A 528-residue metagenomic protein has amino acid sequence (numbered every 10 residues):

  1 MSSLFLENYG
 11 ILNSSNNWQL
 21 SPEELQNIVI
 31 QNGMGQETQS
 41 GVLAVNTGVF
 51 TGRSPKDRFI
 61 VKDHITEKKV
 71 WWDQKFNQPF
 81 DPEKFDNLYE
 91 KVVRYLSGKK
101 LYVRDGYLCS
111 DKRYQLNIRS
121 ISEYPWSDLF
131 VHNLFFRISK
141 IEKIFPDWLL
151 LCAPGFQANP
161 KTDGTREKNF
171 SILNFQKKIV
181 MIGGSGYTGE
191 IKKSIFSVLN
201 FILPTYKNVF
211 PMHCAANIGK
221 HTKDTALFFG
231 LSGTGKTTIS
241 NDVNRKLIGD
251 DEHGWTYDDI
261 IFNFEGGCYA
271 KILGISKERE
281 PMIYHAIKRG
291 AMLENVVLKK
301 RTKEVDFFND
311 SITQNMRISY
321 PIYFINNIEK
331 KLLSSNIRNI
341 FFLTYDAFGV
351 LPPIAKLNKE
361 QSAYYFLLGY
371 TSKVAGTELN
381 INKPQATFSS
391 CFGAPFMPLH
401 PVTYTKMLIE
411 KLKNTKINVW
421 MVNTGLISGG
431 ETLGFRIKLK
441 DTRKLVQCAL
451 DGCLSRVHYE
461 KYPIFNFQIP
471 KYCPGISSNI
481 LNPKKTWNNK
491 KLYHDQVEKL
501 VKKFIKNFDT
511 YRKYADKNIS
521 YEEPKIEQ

Functional and structural regions predicted by a protein language model:
M1-E142: N-terminal accessory targeting/assembly segments
S2-G41, V49, H213-L231, D242-V243 (+3 more regions): Glycine-rich, often acidic-flanked micro-motifs that create phosphate/phosphodiester-binding or positioning elements
R104, V209-A216: A short glycine-rich, hydrophobically flanked beta-strand micro-motif that places a catalytic Asp/Glu for divalent metal
P146-P204: Charged, amphipathic alpha-helical linker segments immediately N-terminal to NTP-binding catalytic cores
K236: Conserved lysine of the Walker
I239: Hydrophobic positions on the alpha1 helix immediately C-terminal to the Walker A/P-loop
I480, K485-Q528: Generic C-terminus detector
